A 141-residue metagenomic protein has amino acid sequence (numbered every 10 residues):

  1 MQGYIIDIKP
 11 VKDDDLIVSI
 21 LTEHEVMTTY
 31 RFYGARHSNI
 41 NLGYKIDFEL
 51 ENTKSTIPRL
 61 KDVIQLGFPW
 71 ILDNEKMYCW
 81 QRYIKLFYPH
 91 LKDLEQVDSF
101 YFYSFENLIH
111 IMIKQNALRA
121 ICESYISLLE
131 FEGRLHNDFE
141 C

Functional and structural regions predicted by a protein language model:
M1-L16, L21-C141: Non-catalytic alpha-helical scaffolds and adjoining flexible linkers that form interface surfaces for assembly
